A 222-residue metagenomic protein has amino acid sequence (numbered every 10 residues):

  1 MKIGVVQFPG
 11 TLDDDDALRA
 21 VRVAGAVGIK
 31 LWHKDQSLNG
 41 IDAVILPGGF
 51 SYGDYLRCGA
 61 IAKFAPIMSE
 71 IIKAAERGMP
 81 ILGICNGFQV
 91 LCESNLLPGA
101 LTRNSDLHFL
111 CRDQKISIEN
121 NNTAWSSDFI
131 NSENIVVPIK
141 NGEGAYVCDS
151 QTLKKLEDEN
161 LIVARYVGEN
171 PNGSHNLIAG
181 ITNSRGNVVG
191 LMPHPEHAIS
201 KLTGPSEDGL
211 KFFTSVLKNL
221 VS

Functional and structural regions predicted by a protein language model:
M1, S132-N134, N183-V188: Beta-strand-turn-beta hairpins that frame and shape the catalytic cleft of phosphate-ester-processing enzymes
M1-I84, C92-P98, T102-L110, S117 (+4 more regions): N-terminal beta1-alpha1 cap of cysteine-dependent amidohydrolase-like domains
I3-V5, V136-K140, V189-P193: Active-site-proximal beta-strand elements of phosphoester/diester hydrolases
G49-F50, G87, G142, P195: Active-site metal-binding loops of divalent metal-dependent hydrolases
L96-L177: Pocket-forming structural segment of enzyme catalytic cores
I178-T203: A glycine-centered loop/beta-turn motif at secondary-structure junctions
